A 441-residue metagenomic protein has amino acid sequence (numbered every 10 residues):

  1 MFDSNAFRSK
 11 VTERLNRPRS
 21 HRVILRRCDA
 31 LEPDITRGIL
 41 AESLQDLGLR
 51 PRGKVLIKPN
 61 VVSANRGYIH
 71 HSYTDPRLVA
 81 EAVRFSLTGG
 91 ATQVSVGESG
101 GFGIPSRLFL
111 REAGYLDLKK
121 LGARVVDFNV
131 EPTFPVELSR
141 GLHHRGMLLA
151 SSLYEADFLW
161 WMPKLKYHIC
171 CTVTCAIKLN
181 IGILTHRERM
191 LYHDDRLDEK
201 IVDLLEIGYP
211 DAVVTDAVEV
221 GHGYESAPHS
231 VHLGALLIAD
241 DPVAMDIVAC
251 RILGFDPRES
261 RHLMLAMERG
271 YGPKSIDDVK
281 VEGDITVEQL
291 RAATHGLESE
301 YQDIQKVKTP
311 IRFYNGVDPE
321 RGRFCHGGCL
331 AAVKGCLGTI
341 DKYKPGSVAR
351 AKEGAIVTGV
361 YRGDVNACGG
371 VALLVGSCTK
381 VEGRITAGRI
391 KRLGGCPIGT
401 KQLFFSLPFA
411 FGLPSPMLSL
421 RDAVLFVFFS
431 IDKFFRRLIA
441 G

Functional and structural regions predicted by a protein language model:
M1-G441: N-terminal and secondary-structure boundary signal
